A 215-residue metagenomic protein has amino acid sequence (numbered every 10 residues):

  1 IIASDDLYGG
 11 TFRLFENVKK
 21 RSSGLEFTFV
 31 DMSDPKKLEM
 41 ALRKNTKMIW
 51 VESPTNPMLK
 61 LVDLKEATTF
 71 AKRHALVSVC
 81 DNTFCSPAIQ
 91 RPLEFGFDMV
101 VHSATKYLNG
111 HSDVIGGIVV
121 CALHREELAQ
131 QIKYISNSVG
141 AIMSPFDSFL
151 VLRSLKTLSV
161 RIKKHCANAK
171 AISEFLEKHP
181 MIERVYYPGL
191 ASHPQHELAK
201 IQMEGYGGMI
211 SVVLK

Functional and structural regions predicted by a protein language model:
I2-M181, Y186: Conserved PLP-enzyme active-site core in the AAT-like
K170-K215: Conserved small-domain helix->loop->beta segment predominantly found in fold-type I
